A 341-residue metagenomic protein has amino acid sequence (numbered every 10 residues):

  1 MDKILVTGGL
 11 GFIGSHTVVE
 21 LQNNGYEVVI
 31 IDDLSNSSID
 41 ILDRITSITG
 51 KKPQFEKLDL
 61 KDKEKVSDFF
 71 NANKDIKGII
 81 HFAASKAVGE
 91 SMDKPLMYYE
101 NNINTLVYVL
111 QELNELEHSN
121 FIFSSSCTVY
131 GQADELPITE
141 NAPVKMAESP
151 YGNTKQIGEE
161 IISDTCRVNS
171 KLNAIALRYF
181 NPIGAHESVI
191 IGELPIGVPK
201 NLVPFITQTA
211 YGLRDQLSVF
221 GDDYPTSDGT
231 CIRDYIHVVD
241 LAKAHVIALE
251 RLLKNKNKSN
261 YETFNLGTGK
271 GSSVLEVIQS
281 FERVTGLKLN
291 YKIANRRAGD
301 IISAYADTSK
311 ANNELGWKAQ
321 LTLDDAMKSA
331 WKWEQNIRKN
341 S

Functional and structural regions predicted by a protein language model:
M1-A185: N-terminal Rossmann-like NAD(P)+-binding domain of SDR-like oxidoreductases, especially those catalyzing
F12, S149, R178, E193 (+4 more regions): Amphipathic alpha-helical recognition patches that constitute DNA-binding helices
L58, Y98, M146, L194 (+5 more regions): Pocket-edge positions in alpha/beta enzyme catalytic cores
E64, N104, I157-E160, N201-F205 (+2 more regions): Active-site phosphate/pyrophosphate-handling residues
D93, N101, K145, N169 (+5 more regions): A generic fold-level signal
Y99, E148-Q156, G192, I196-K200 (+2 more regions): Short-chain dehydrogenase/reductase
S188-I190: Catalytic core of nucleotidyl cyclases, primarily class III adenylyl/guanylyl cyclases
V203-S341: C-terminal substrate-binding subdomain of Rossmann-fold SDR/epimerase-dehydratase oxidoreductases
